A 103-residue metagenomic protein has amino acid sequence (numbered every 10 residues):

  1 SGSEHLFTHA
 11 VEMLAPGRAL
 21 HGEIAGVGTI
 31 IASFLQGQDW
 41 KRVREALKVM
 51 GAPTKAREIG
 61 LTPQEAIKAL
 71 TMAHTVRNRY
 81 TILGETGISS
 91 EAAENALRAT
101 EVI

Functional and structural regions predicted by a protein language model:
S1-R57, L61: Active-site segments that bind and position negatively charged phosphate/pyrophosphate groups
G37-I103: C-terminal charged capping/lid subdomain of soluble metabolic enzymes
